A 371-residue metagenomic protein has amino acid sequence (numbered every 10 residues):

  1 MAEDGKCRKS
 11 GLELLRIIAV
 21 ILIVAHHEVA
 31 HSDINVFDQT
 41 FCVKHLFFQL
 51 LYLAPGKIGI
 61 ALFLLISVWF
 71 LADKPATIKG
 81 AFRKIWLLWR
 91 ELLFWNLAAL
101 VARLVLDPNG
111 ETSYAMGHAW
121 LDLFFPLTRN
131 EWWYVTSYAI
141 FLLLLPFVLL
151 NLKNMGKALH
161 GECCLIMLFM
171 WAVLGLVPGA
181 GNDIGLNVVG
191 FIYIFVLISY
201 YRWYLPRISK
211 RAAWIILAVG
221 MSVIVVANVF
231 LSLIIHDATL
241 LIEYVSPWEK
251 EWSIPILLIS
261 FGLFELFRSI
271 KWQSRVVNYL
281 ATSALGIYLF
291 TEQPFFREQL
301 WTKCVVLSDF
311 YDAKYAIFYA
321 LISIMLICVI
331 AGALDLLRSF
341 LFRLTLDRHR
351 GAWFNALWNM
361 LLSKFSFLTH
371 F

Functional and structural regions predicted by a protein language model:
M1-F371: Alpha-helical transmembrane segments and their immediate juxtamembrane cytosolic regions
